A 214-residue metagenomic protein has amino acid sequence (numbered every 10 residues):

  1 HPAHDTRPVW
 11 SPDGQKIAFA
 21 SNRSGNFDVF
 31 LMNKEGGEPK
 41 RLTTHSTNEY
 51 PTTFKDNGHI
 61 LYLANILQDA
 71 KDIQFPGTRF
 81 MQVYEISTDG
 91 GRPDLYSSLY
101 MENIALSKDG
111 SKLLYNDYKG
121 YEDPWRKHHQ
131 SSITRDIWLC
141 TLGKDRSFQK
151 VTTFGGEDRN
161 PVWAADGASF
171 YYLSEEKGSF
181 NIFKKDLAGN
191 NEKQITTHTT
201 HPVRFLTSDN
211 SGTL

Functional and structural regions predicted by a protein language model:
H1-T6, A18-F30, E38, T43-Y50 (+9 more regions): A flexible loop/linker signature enriched in serine peptidases of the S9 family
V9, T52-T53, A105, V162 (+1 more regions): Conserved beta-strand position repeated across blades of beta-propeller domains
S11, N33-K34, K55, S87 (+4 more regions): Short, acidic, Ser/Thr-enriched surface-loop or helix-capping motifs
D13-Q15, N57-H59, D109-S111, D166-A168 (+1 more regions): Short coil/turn segments that connect the beta-strands within blades of beta-propeller domains
A164-S174: K/E-rich alpha-helical interaction surfaces of small helical-bundle regulatory domains
